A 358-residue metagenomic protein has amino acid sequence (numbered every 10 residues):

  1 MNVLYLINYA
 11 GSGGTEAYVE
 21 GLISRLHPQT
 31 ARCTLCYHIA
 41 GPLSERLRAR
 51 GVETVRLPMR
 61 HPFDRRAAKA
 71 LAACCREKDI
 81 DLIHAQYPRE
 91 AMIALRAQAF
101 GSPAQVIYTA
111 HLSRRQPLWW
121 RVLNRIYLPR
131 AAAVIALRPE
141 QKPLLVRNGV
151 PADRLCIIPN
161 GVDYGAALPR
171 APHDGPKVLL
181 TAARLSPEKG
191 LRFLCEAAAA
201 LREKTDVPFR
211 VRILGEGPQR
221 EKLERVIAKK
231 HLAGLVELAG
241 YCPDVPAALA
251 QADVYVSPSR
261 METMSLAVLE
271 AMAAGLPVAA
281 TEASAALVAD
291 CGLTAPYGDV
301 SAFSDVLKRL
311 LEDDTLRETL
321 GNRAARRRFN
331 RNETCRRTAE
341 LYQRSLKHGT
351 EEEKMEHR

Functional and structural regions predicted by a protein language model:
G13-G21, K177, T181-A200, V211-L214 (+3 more regions): A conserved mid-protein helix/loop that constitutes part of the nucleotide-sugar donor-binding site
G14, T315-L346: A charged, aromatic-enriched C-terminal amphipathic alpha-helix characteristic of glycosyltransferases across folds
C36-Y37, P277-A280: Short hydrophobic beta-strand element within catalytic cores of glycosyltransferases and related nucleotide-activated
I107-A132: A conserved, positively charged/aromatic
E140, G161: Carbohydrate-associated surface elements
E224-G240: Nucleotide-activated donor-binding/catalytic signature segment of Leloir-type glycosyltransferases, i.e., the conserved
Y241, R260: Aromatic "clamp/platform" in nucleotide-sugar-dependent glycosyltransferases that forms part of the donor/acceptor
E282, L293-S301, K308-D314: Conserved acidic donor-binding segment of nucleotide-sugar-dependent glycosyltransferases
